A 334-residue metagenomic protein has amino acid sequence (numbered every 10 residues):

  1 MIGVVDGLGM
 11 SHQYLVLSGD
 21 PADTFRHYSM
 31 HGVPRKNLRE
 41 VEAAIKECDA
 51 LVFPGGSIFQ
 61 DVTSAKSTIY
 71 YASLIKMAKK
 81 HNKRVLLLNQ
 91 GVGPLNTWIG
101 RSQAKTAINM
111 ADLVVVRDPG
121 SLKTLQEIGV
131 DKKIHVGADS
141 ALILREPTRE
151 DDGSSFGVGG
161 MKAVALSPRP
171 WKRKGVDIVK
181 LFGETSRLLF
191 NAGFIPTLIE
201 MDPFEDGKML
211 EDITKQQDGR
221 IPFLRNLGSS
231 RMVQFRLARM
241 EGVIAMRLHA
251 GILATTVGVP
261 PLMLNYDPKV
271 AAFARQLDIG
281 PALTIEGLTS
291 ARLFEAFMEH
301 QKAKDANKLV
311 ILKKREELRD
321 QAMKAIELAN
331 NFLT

Functional and structural regions predicted by a protein language model:
M1-T334: Active-site anion-handling motifs in enzyme catalytic cores
